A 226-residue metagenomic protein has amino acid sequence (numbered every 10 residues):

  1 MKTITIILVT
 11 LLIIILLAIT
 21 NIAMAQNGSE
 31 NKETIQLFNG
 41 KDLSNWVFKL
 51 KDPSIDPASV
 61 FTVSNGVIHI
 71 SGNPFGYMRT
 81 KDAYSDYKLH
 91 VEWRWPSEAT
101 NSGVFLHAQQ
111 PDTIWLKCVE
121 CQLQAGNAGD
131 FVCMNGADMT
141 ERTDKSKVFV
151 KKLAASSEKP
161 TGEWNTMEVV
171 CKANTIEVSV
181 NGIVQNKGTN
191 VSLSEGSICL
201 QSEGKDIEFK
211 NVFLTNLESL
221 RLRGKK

Functional and structural regions predicted by a protein language model:
M1-S29: Bacterial Sec-dependent N-terminal signal peptides
A23-K226: Carbohydrate-interacting regions of secretory-pathway proteins
